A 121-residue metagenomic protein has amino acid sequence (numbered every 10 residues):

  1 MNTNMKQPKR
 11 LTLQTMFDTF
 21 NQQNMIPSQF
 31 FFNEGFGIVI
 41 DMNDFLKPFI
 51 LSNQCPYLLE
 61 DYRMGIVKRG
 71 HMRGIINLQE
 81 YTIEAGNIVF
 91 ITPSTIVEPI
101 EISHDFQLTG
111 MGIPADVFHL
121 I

Functional and structural regions predicted by a protein language model:
M1-H71: Generic protein-terminus/edge-of-domain signal
F32-E34, Y57-L59, I75, I83 (+1 more regions): A generic fold-level signal
L58, F90, G112: Short aromatic/basic micro-patch
V67-R69, E84, T92, I102: A short, compositionally biased micro-patch
R69-I75, I88-V89, V97: Short beta-strand segments in beta-sandwich/barrel cores
L78-F90: Short acidic-glycine-tyrosine-enriched beta hairpin
S94-D116: Ligand-binding loop in jelly-roll beta-barrel domains
V117-I121: Short, intrinsically disordered, charge-balanced linker/junction segments flanking boundaries in proteins
